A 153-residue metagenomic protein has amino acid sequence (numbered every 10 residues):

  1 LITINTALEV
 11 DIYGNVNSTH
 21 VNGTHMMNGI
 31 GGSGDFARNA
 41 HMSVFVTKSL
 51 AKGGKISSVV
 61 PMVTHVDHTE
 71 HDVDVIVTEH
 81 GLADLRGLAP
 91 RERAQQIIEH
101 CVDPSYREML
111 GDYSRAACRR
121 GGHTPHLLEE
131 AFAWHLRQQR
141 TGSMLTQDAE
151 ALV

Functional and structural regions predicted by a protein language model:
L1-V153: Conserved phosphate- and dinucleotide-binding cores of soluble alpha/beta proteins, encompassing both enzyme active
